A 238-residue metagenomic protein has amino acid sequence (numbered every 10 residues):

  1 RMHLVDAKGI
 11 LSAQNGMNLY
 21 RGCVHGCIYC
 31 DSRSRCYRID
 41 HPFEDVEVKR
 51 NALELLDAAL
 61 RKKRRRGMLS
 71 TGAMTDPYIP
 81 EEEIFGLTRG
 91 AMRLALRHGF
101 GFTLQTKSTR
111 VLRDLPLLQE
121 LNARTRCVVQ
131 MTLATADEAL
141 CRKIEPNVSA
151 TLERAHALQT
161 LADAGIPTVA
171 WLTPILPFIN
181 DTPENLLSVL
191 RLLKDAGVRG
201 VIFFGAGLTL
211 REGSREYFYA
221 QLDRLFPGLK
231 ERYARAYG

Functional and structural regions predicted by a protein language model:
R1-D6, E184-G238: Auxiliary Fe-S-binding modules of radical SAM enzymes
R1-Q130, A134-R142, T151, A155 (+1 more regions): Conserved Radical SAM active-site core
E44-V48, E83, E145-E153, D181-N185 (+1 more regions): Alpha-helix N-cap and loop-to-helix initiation/capping positions
V48, R110-L112, P177-N180, T209: Acidic-and-aromatic substrate-binding clefts and catalytic sites of carbohydrate-active enzymes
G86-T88, Q119-M131, N180-G197, D223-P227: Short, electropositive alpha-helical surface patch
G99-F100, I166, V198: A structural motif
A136-E138, E145-N147, T160-T182, A206-L208: Conserved strand-turn element in the central/C-terminal portion of the radical SAM core barrel that lines
